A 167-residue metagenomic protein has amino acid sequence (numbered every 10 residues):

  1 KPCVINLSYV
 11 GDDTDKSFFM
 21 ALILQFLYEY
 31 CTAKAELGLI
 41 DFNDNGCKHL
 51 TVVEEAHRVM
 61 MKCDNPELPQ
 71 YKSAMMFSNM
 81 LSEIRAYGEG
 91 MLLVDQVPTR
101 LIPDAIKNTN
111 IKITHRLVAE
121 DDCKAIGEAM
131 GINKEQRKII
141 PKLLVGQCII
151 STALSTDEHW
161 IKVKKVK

Functional and structural regions predicted by a protein language model:
K1-Y9, I161: ASCE P-loop NTPase motor cores of helicases and related translocases
P2-C3, L50, Q147-C148: Structural motif
L7-G11, E55-H57, L154, K165: Short, flexible loop/turn elements at secondary-structure junctions
G11-I139: Conserved P-loop NTPase motor cores
L144-K167: Conserved P-loop NTPase motor module
